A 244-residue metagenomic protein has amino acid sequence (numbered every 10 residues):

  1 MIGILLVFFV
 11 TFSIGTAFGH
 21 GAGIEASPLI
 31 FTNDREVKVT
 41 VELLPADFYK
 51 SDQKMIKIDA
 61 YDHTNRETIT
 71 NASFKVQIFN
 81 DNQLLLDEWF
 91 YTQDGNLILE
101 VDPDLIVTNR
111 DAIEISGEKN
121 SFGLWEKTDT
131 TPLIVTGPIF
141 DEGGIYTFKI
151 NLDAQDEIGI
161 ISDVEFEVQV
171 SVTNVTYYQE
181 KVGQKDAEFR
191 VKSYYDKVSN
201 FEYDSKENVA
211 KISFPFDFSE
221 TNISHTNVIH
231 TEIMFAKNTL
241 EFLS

Functional and structural regions predicted by a protein language model:
M1-F8: Sec-dependent N-terminal signal peptides
F9-F18: C-terminal segment of classical bacterial N-terminal signal peptides
A17-S244: N-terminal soluble domains immediately following signal/targeting peptides that reside in extracytoplasmic
